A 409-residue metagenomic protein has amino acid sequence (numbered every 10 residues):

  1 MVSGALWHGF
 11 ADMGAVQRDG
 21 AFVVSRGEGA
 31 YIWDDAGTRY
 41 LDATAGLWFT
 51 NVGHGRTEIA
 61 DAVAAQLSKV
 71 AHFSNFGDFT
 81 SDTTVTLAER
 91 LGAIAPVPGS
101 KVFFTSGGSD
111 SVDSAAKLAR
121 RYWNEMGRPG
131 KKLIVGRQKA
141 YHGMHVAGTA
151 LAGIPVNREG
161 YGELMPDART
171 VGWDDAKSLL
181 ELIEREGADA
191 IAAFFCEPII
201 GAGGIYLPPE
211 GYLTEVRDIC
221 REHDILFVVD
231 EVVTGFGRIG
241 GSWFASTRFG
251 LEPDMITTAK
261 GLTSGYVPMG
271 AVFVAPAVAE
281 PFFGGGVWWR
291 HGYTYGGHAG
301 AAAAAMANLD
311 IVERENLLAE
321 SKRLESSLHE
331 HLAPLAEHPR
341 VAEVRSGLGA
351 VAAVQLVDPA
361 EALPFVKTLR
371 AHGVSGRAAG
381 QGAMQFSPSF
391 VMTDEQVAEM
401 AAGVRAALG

Functional and structural regions predicted by a protein language model:
M1-G409: Conserved N-terminal phosphate-binding loop of PLP-dependent enzymes in the Aspartate aminotransferase
